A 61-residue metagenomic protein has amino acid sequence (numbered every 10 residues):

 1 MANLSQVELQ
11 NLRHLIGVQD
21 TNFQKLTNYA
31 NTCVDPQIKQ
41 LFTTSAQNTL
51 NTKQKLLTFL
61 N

Functional and structural regions predicted by a protein language model:
M1-N61: Amphipathic alpha-helical hairpins
